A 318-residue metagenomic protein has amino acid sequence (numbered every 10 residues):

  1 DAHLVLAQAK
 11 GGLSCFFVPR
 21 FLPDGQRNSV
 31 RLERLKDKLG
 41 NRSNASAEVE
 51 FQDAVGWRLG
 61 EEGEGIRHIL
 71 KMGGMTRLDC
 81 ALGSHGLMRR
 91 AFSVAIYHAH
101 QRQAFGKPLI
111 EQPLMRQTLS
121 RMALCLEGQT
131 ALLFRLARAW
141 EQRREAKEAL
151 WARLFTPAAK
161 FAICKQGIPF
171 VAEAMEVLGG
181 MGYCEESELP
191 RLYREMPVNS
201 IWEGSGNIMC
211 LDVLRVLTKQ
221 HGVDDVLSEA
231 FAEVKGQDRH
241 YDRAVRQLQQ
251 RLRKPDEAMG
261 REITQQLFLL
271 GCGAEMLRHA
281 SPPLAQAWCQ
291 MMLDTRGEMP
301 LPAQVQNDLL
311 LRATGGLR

Functional and structural regions predicted by a protein language model:
D1-S29: A short core secondary-structure module
F21-S29, E33, E48-T76, S93-I110 (+1 more regions): A glycine-rich, basic-preceded beta-loop-alpha segment at the flavin cofactor/substrate interface of flavin-utilizing
N41-L70, G180-G206, V245: Flexible glycine/proline-rich, aromatic-decorated loop/lid segments
H98-G106, L136-R144, V177, E233-V234 (+2 more regions): Secondary-structure edge/capping motif, primarily at the C-terminal ends of alpha-helices and the immediately following
E127-K160, E176, Q249-G260, T264: C-terminal helix-coil-helix/basic helical segment that borders enzyme active sites and/or dimer interfaces and provides
R153-E229, Q286, G297-R318: Alpha-helix capping/hinge segments and adjacent helical runs
Q220, E233-R318: C-terminal amphipathic alpha-helical interaction region
